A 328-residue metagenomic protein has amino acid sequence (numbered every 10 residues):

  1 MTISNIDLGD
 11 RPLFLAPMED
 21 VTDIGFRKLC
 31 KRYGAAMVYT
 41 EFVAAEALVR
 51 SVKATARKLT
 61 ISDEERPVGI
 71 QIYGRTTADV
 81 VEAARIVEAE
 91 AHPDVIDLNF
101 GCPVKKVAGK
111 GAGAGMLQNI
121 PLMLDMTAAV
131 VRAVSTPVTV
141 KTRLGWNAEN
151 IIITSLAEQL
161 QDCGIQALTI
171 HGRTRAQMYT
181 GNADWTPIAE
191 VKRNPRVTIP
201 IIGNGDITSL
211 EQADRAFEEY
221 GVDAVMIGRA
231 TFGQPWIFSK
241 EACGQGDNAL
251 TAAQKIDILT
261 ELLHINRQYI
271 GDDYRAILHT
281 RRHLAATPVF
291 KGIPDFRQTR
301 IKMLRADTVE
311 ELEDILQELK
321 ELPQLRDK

Functional and structural regions predicted by a protein language model:
M1-G9, L13, E19, I24-G25 (+6 more regions): Alpha/beta catalytic cores of nucleotide-metabolism and tRNA/nucleoside-modifying enzymes
M1-S4, G9, M18-D94: Glycine-rich, positively charged N-terminal anion/phosphate-binding segment
T2-S4, V38-Y39, A44-A45, T55-R57 (+6 more regions): Glycine-rich, flexible loop/turn motifs
L13-P17, V38-T40, V68-I72, I96 (+4 more regions): Hydrophobic faces of well-ordered beta-strands that scaffold small-molecule active sites in alpha/beta enzyme cores
M18-D20, V43-A45, Y73-R75, G101-P103 (+4 more regions): Active-site beta-loop-alpha junctions enriched in small/polar residues
S51-V52, M116-I120, Q234, D272: Short, solvent-exposed helix-helix connector turns and helix-capping sites enriched in acidic/polar residues
V81-A112, I120-I199: Alpha/beta enzyme core
